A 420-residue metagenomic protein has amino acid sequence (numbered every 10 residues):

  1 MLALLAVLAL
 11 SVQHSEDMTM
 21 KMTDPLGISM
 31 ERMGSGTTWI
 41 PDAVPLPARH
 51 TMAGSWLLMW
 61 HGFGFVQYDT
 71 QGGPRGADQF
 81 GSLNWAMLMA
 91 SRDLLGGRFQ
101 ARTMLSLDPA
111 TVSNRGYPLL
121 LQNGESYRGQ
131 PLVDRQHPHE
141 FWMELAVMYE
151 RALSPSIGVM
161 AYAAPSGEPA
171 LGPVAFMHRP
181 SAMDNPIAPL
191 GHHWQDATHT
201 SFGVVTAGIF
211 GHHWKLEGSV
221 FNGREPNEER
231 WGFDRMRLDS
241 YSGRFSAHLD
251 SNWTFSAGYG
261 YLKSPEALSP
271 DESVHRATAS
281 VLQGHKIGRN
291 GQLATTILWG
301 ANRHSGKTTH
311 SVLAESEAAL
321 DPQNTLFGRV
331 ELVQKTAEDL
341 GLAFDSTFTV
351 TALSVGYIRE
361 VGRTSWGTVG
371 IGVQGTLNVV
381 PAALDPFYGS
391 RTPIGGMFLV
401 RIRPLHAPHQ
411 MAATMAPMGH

Functional and structural regions predicted by a protein language model:
A48-R49, A86-R92, L145-R151, V205-G211 (+7 more regions): Residues on the lipid-exposed face of transmembrane beta-strands in outer-membrane beta-barrel proteins
W56, D78-A86, H139-L145, H199-V205 (+6 more regions): Residues that define the transmembrane beta-barrel architecture of outer-membrane proteins
L58, L95-F99, P155-V159, H213-E217 (+5 more regions): Repeated loop/turn-to-beta-strand initiation elements of outer-membrane beta-barrel proteins
W60-G62, F99-T103, A161-A163, A207 (+7 more regions): Membrane-embedded beta-strand positions of outer-membrane beta-barrel proteins
G64-G72, L105-T111, A163-P169, G211-H213 (+8 more regions): Transmembrane beta-strands of outer-membrane beta-barrel pores
V112-S246: Surface-exposed coil loops of outer-membrane beta-barrel proteins
G211-K215, S219, M236, R244-A343 (+1 more regions): Detector for outer-membrane/organellar transmembrane beta-barrel domains, recognizing the amphipathic beta-strand
V355, S390-H420: Outer-membrane beta-barrel "beta-signal"
